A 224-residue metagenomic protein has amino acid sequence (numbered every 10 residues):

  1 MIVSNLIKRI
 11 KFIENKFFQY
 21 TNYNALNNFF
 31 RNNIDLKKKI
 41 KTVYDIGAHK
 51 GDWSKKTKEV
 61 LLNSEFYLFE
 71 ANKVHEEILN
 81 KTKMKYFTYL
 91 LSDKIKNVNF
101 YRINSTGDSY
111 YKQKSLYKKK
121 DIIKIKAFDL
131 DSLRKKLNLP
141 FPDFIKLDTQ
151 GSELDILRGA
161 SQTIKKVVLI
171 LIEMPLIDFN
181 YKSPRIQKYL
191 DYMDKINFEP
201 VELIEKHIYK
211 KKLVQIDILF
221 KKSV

Functional and structural regions predicted by a protein language model:
M1-V224: Phosphate/nucleotide-binding beta-alpha loop and adjacent structural elements of enzyme active sites
